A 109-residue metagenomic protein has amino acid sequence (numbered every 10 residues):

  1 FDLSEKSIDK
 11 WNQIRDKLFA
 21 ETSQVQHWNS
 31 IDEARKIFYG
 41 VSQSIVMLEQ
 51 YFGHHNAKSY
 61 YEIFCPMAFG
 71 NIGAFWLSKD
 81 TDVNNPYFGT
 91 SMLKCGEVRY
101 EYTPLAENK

Functional and structural regions predicted by a protein language model:
F1-K109: Intrinsically disordered, low-complexity terminal tails/loops enriched in metal-binding residues
